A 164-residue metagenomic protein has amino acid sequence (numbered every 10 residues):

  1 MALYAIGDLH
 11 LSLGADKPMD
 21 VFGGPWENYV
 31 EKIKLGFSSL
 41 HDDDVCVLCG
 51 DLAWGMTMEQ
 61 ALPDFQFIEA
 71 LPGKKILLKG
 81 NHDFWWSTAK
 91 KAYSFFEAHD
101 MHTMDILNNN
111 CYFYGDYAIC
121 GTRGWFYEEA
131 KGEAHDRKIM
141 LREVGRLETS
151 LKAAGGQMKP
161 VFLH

Functional and structural regions predicted by a protein language model:
A2, A15-Y114: Core catalytic region of metal-dependent phosphoesterases/phosphodiesterases, especially metallo-beta-lactamase-like
A2-D8: Short, hydrophobic/glycine-enriched beta-strand segments
I6, C49, K79, C120-R123: Short glycine-rich loop/turn motifs that provide flexible caps or phosphate-binding loops at active sites
L9-D16, G36, D83, S87-H164: Conserved catalytic scaffold of divalent metal-dependent phosphoesterases
